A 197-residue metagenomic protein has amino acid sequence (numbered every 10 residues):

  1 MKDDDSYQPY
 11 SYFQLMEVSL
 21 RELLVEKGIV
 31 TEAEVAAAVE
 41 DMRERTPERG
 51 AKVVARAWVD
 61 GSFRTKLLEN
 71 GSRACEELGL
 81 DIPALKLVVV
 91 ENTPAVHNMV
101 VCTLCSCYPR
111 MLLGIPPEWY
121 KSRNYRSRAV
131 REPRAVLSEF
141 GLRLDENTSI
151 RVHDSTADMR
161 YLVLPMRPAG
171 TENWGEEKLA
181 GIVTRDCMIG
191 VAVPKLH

Functional and structural regions predicted by a protein language model:
M1-H197: Terminal, compositionally biased segments used for targeting/anchoring and flexible tails
